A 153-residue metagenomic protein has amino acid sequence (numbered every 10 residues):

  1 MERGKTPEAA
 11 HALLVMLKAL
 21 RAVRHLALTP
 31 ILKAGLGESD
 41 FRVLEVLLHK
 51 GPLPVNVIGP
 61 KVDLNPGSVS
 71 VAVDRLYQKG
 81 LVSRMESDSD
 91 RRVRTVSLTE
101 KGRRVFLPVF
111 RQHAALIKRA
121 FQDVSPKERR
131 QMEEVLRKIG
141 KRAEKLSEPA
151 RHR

Functional and structural regions predicted by a protein language model:
M1-A34, L81: N-terminal leader segment of winged-helix/HTH proteins
M1-T6, P126-R153: C-terminal regulatory/oligomerization modules of transcriptional regulators
A10-L14, A34-E45, G67: Short alpha-helical elements of helix-turn-helix
L17, E45-H49, F110: Short, locally clustered residues in the helix-turn-helix/winged-helix DNA-binding domain
R24-H25, D74-R137: Charged, amphipathic alpha-helical coiled-coil/dimerization segments
K50-P54: Short capping segments at the starts of secondary-structure elements
G59: The alpha-helix within a helix-turn-helix
N65, A72: Helix-turn-helix DNA-binding motif, specifically the short coil turn and the N-cap/start of the second
